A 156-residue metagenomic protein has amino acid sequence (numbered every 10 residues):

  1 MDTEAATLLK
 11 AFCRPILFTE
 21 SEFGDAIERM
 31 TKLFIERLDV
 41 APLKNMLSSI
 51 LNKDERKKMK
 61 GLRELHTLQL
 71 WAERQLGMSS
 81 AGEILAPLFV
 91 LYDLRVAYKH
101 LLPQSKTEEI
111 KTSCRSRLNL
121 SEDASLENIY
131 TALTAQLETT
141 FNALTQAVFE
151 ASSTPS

Functional and structural regions predicted by a protein language model:
M1-V90, S105, I129-S156: Amphipathic alpha-helical interface elements
L47-L51, T112-L118: Short linear capping/connector segments at secondary-structure termini
G82-S116: Histidine-centered, metal-coordinating catalytic motifs and their short helical/loop contexts
C114-T131: Short secondary-structure subsegments characteristic of cysteine-rich extracellular domains
